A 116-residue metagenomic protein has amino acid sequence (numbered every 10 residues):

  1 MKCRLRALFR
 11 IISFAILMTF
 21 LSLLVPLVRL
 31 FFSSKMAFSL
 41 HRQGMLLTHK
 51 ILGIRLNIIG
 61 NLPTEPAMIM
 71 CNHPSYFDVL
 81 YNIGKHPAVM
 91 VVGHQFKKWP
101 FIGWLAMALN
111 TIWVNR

Functional and structural regions predicted by a protein language model:
M1-N57, W104-A108: A transmembrane-helix-recognition feature enriched in membrane-embedded lipid enzymes and envelope glyco-/phospholipid
M1-R10, P66-Y76: Short, charged N-terminal helix-start/capping segments
L21-L30, I51, A67-R116: Catalytic core of membrane glycerolipid acyltransferases/transacylases, capturing the structured, soluble-facing
I58-P63: Short beta-strand-to-loop junctions in surface cap/lid or active-site-entrance loops
